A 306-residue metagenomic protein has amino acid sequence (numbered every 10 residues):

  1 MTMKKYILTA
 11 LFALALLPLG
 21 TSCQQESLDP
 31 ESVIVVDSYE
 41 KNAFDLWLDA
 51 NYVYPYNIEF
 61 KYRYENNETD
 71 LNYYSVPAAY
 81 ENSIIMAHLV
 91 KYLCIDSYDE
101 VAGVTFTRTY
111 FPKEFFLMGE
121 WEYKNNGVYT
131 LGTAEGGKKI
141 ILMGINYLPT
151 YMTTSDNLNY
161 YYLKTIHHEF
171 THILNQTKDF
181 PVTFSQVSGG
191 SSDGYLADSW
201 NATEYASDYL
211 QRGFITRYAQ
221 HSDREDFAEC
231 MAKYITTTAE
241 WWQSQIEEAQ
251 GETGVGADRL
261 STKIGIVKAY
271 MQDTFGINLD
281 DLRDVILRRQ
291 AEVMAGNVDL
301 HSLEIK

Functional and structural regions predicted by a protein language model:
M1-A10: Bacterial N-terminal signal peptides that target proteins for export
Y6, C23-A102, T253, R259-K306: Acidic/polar, low-complexity intrinsically disordered N-terminal segments immediately downstream of a Sec signal
P18-S22: C-terminal motif of bacterial Sec signal peptides marking the signal peptidase cleavage site
N72-Y80, P149-Y161, G213-H221: Second-shell loop/turn segments in exported
I84-I141: Auxiliary, metal-adjacent structural segments of Zn-dependent hydrolase domains
Y98-L117, T177-K178, V182-F184, W241-Q250 (+1 more regions): Surface-exposed patches in mature extracellular/periplasmic domains of secreted proteins
D156, Y160-P181, A228: Active-site recognition of the HExxH zinc-binding catalytic motif
S192-I277, R289-K306: Metalloprotease/metallohydrolase-associated module, dominated by Zn2+-dependent proteases
